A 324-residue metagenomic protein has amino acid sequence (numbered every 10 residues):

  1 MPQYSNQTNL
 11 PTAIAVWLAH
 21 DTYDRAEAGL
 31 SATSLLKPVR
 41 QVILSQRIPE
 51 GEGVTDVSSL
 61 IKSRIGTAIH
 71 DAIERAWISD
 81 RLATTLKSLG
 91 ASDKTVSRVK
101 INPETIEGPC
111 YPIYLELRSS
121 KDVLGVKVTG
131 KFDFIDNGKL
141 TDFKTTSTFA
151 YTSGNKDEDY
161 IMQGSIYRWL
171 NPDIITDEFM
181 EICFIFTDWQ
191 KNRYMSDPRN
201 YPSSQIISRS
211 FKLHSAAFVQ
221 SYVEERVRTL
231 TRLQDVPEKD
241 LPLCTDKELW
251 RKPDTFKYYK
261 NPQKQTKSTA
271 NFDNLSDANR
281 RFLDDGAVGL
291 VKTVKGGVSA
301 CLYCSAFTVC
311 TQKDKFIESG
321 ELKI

Functional and structural regions predicted by a protein language model:
M1-K139, F149-E158, P172, F184 (+4 more regions): Metal-dependent nuclease catalytic cores that hydrolyze phosphodiester bonds in DNA/RNA, characterized by
P11, W17, G29, R64 (+5 more regions): Generic detection of intrinsically disordered/low-complexity segments and helix-coil linkers/edges
L124, L170-I324: Metal-dependent nuclease catalytic regions and adjoining charged, substrate-binding loops involved in nucleic-acid end
F143-K144: Activation of the activation-loop gatekeeper triad in protein kinase-fold domains
D159-L170: Short, charged, amphipathic alpha-helix that recurs within catalytic cores of restriction-modification and other
